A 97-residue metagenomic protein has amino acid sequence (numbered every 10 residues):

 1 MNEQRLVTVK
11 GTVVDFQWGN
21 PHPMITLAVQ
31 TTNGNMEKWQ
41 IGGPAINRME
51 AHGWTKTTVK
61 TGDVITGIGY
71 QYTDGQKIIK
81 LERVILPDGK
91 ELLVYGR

Functional and structural regions predicted by a protein language model:
M1-G19: Short, glycine/small-residue-enriched coil/turn segments at secondary-structure junctions
Q4-T8, H22-M24, M36, V64 (+1 more regions): Extracytoplasmic
V9-V13, G62-G69: OB-fold and OB-like beta-barrel modules that bind single-stranded nucleic acids
G19-Q30: Short aromatic-glycine-enriched beta-strand elements
T32-P44: A short macromolecule-binding patch
G43-A51: Short, structured beta-strand/loop micro-motifs enriched in basic residues and often containing a Trp
E50-G67: Short nucleic-acid-contacting surface segments enriched for D/E, G, S/T with interspersed K/R
Y72-Y95: OB-fold/S1-family single-stranded nucleic acid-binding modules
